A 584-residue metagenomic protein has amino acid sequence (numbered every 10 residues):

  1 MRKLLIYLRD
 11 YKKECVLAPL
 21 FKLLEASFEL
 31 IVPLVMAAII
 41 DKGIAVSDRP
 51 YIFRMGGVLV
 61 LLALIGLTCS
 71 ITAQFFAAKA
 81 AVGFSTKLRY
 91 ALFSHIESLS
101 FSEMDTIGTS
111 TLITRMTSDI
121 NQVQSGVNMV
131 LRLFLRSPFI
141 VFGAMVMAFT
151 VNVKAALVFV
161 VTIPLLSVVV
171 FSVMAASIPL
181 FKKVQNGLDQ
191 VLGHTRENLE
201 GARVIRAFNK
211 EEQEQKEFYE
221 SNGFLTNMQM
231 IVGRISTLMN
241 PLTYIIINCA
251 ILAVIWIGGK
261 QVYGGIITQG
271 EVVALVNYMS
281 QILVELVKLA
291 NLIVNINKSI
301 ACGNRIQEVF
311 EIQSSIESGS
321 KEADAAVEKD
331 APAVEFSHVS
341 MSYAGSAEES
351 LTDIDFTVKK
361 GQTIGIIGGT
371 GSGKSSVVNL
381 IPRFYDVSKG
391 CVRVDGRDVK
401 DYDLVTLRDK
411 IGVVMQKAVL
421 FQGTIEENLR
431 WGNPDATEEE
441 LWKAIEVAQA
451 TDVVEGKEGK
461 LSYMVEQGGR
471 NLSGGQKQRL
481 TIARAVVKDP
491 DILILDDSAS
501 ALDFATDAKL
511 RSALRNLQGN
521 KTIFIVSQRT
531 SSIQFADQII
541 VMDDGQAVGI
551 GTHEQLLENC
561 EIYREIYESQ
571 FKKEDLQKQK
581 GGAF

Functional and structural regions predicted by a protein language model:
M1-V32, M36, I44-V58, A73-A77 (+16 more regions): Membrane-integrated ABC transporters
D10, E14-S27, L62, N128-V184 (+2 more regions): Transmembrane helices of ABC transporter permease
D10-K13, S98-S102, S118-V127, L131 (+8 more regions): An intracellular "coupling" helix at the cytosolic face of ABC transporter transmembrane type-1 domains
D48-I52, G57, M147-V161, I231-R305 (+1 more regions): Helix-loop-helix
S314-K329: Pre-NBD coupling/linker segments of ABC/ABC-like ATPases
A326-F584: ABC-type nucleotide-binding domain
